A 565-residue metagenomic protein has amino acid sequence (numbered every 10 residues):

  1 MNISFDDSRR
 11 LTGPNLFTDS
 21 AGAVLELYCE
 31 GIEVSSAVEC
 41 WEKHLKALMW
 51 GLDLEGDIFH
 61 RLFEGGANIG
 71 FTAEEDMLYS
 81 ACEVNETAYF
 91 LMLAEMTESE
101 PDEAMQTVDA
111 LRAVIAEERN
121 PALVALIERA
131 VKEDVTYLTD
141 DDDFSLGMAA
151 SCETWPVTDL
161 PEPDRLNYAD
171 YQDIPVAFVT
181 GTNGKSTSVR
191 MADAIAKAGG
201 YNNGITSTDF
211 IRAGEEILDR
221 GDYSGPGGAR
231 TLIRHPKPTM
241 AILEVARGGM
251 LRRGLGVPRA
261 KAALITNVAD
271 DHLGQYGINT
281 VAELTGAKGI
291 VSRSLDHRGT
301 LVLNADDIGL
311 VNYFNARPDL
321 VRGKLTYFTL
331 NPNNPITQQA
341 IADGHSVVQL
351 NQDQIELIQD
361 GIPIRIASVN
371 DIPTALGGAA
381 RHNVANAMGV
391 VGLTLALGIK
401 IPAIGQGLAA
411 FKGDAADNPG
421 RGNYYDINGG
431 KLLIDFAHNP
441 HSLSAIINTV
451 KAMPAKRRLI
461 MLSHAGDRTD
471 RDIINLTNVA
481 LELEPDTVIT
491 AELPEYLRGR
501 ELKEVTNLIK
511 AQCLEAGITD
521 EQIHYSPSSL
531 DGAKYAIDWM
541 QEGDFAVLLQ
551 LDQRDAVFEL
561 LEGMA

Functional and structural regions predicted by a protein language model:
M1-F59, G65, G392-P402, Q406-A565: ATP-dependent carboxylate-amine ligase
M1-P175, G199-N202: Preference for protein termini
A130, T206, E244, T266 (+7 more regions): Residue-level signal for inorganic ion chemistry
D143-M148, D209-R212, D353-D360: Short polybasic amphipathic segments
R165-F210: Walker A (P-loop) phosphate-binding motif
Q172-V176, G204-A213, A262-L273, N370-D371 (+3 more regions): Gly-rich Lys/Arg/Thr-decorated short loops/hinges at beta-loop-alpha junctions or inter-strand turns that position
A213-Y327, P332-I336: Flexible active-site lid/hinge loop adjacent to a nucleotide/diphosphate and Mg2+-phosphate binding pocket
I278-T285, G289, R322-S444: Adenine nucleotide phosphate-binding catalytic loops in nucleotide-utilizing enzymes
